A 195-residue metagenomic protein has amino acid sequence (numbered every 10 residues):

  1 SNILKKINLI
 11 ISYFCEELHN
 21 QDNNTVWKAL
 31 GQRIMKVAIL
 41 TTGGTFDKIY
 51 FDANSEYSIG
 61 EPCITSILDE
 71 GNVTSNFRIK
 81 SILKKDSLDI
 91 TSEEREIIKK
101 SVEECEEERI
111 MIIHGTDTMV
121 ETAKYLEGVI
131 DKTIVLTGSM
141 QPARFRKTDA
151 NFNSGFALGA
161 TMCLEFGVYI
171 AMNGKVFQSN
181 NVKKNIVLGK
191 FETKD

Functional and structural regions predicted by a protein language model:
N2-L9: Extreme N-terminal basic, low-complexity initiation segments that serve as generic localization/processing leaders
L18: Cationic, low-complexity basic patches in intrinsically disordered or flexible, solvent-exposed regions
M35-D195: Active-site histidine-anchored catalytic micro-motif
